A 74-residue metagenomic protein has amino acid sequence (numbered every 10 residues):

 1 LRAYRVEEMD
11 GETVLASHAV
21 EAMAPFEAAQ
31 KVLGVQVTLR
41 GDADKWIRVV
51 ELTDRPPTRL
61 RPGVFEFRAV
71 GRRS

Functional and structural regions predicted by a protein language model:
L1-A3, A29-V32, I47-R48: Short amphipathic alpha-helical surface micro-motifs
L1-V14: Short aromatic-glycine-(Arg/Gly/Cys) micro-motifs in beta-strand/loop hairpins
E7, E21, V50: Residues in well-ordered beta-strands of folded domains
T13-A24: A short, exposed loop/beta-hairpin motif centered on an aromatic-Gly-Thr core
L15, V37-S74: Short, mixed-charge low-complexity intrinsically disordered segments
M23-D44: A short, charged, amphipathic alpha-helix used as a generic interaction element across diverse proteins
